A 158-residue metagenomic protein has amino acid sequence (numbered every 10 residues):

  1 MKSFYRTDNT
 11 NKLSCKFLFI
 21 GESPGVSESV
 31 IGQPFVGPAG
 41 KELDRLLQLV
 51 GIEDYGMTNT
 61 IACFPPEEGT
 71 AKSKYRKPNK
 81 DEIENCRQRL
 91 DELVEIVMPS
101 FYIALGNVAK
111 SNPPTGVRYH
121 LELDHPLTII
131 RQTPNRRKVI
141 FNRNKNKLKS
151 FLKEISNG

Functional and structural regions predicted by a protein language model:
M1-E154, G158: A polyanion-binding, active-site-adjacent surface
